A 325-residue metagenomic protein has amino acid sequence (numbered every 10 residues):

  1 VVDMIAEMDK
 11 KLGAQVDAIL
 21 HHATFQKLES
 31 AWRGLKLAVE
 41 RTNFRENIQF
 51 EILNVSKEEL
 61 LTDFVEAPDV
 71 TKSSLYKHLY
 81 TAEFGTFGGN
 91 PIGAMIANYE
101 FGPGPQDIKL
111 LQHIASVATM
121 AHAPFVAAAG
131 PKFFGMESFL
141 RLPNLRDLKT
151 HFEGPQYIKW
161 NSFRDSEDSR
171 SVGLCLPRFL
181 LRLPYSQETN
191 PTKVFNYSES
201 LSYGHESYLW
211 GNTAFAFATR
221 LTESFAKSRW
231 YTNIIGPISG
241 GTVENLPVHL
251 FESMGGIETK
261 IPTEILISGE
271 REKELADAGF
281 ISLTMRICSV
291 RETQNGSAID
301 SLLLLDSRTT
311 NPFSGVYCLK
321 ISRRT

Functional and structural regions predicted by a protein language model:
V1, N43, V55, L79-R324: A glycine- and small-residue-enriched flexible loop/hinge signal that marks low-structured segments
V1-V65: N-terminal-proximal low-complexity accessory segments that begin disordered and transition into the first
E29-A31, K72-Y76, P105: A short linear-motif detector with a strong N-terminal bias
N47-E58, D63-S73, H78-A82, T86-G93: Structure-specific endonuclease nuclease cores
